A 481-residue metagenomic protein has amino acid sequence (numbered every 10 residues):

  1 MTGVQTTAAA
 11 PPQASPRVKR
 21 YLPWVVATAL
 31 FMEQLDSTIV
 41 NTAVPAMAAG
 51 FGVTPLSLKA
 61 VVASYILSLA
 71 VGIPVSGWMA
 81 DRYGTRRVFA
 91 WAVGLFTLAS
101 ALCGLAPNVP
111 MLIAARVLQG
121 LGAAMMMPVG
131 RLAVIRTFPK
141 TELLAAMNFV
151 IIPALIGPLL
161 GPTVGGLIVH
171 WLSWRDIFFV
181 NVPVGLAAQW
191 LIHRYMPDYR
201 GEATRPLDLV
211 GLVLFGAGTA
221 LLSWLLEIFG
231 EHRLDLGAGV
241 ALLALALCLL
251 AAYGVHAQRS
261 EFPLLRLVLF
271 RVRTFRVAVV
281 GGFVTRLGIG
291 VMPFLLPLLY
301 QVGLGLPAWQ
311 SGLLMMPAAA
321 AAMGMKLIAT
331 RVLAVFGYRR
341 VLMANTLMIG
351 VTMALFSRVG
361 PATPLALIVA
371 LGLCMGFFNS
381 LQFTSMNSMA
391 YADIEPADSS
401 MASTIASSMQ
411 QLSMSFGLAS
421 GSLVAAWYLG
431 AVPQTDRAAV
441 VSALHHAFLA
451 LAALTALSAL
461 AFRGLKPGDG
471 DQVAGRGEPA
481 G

Functional and structural regions predicted by a protein language model:
M1-V18, G464-G481: Intrinsic disorder in cytosolic terminal tails and internal cytosolic loops of multi-pass membrane transporters
K19-L35, V40-T42, F51, P55 (+8 more regions): 12-transmembrane solute porter fold
E33-S37, S68, A90, C103 (+11 more regions): Alpha-helical transmembrane segments of multi-pass membrane transport proteins
A70-V71, A101, L155, L159 (+4 more regions): Hydrophobic/small/kink-forming positions within alpha-helical transmembrane segments of polytopic membrane proteins
I73-V210: Helix-loop-helix hairpins in multi-pass membrane proteins, especially solute transporters
G104-M111, H193-M196, L226-H232, G254-Q258 (+2 more regions): Transmembrane helix-loop junctions and nearby membrane-interface residues
A133, T137, L167, L191 (+7 more regions): A residue-level signal for alpha-helical anchor/packing sites in multi-pass solute transporters
H170-G281, L306-P307, L314, L451-A452: Hydrophobic transmembrane-helix bundles of small-molecule transporters
